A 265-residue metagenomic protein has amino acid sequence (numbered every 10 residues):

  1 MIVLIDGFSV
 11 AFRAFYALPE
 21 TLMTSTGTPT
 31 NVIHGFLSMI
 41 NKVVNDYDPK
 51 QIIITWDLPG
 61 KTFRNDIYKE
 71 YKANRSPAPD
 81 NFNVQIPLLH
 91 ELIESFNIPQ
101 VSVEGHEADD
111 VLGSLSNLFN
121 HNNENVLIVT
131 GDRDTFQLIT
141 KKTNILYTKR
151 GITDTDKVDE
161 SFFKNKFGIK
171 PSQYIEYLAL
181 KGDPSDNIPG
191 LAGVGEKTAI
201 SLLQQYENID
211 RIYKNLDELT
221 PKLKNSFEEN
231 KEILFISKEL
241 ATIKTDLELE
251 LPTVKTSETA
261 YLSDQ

Functional and structural regions predicted by a protein language model:
M1-P99, R150: Domain-level signal for Mg2+-assisted phosphodiester chemistry and nucleotide/NA-binding surfaces in nucleic-acid
M23, A73-P252: Extended two-metal-dependent nuclease catalytic cores across DNA- and RNA-processing enzymes
V254-Y261: Cytoplasmic/organellar membrane-interface segments at the starts of transmembrane helices in multi-pass inner-membrane
D264-Q265: Long, highly charged low-complexity segments
